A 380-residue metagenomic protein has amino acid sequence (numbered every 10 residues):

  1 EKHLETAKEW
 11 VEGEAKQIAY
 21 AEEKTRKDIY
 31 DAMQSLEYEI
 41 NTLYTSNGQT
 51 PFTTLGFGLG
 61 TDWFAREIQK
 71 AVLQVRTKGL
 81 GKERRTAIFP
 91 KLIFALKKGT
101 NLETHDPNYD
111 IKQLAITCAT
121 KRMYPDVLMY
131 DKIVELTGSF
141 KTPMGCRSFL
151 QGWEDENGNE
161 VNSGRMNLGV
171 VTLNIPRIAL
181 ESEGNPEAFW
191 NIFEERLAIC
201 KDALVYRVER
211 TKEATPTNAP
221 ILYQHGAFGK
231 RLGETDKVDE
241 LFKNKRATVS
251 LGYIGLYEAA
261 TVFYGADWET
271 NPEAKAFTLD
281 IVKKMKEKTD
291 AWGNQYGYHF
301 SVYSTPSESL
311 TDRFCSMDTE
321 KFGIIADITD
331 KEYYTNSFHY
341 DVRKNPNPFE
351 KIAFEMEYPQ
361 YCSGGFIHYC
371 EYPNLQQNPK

Functional and structural regions predicted by a protein language model:
E1-K245, A266-D267, N271-K380: Conserved catalytic cores of very large enzyme subunits
V249-V262, K283: Contiguous, well-ordered alpha-helical segments that form the cores/surfaces of helical PPI scaffolds
